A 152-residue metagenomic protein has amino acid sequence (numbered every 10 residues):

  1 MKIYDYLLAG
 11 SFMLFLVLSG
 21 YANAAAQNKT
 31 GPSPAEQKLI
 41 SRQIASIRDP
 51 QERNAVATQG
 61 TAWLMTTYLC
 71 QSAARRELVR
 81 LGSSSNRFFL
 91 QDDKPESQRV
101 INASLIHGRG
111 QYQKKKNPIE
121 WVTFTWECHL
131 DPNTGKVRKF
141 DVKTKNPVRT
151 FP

Functional and structural regions predicted by a protein language model:
M1-S11: Bacterial N-terminal signal peptides that target proteins for export
I3-D5, G20, K139: Intrinsically disordered, low-complexity N-terminal regions enriched in serine/proline/glycine with scattered basic
Y6, L16, S104-I106: Compositionally biased, low-complexity repeat tracts
A9-S19: Bacterial N-terminal signal peptides
A22-P152: Mitochondrial intermembrane space
